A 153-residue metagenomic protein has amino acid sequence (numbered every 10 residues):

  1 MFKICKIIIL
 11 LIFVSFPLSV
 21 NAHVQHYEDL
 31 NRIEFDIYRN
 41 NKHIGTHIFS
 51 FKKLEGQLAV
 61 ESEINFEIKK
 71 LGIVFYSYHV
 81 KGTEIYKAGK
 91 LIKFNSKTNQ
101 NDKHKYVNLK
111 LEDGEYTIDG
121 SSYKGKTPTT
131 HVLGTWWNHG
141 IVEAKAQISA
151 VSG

Functional and structural regions predicted by a protein language model:
M1-I9: Bacterial N-terminal signal peptides that target proteins for export
F2, V20-F75, H79-K81, S96-H104 (+1 more regions): N-terminal cleavable signal peptides for secretion/export
I8-P17: Bacterial N-terminal signal peptides
L18-V20, T135: Intrinsic disorder/low-complexity signature
E28-L30, N95-G153: Solvent-exposed helix/loop surface patches that form functional interfaces
H47, Y86, G134-W137: Tryptophan-centered motif/residue detector
F51-A59, I85-K90, L111-D113: A short, structured loop/turn motif at beta-sheet edges
